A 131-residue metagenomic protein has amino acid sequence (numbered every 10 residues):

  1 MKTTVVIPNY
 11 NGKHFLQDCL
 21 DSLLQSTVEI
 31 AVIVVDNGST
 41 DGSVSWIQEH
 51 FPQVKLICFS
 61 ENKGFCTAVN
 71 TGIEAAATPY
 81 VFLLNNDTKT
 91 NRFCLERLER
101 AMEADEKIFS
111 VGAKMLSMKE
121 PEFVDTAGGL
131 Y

Functional and structural regions predicted by a protein language model:
K2-T4, A31: Cell-envelope/extracellular polymer assembly enzymes that use nucleotide-activated donors
I7-D18, G38: Active-site beta-to-alpha loop of glycosyltransferases that engages the nucleotide-sugar donor
D21-I30: Short, acidic, metal-binding catalytic loop of nucleotide-sugar glycosyltransferases
S22, D36-S45, E61: A conserved acidic beta->alpha catalytic loop
E29-G38, I57-F59: Short beta-strand/loop segment that forms part of the nucleotide-sugar
F59-A76, N86, T126: Glycine-rich, basic loop-to-helix element that forms the pyrophosphate-binding segment of sugar-nucleotide handling
V81: Short aromatic/hydrophobic "clamp" motif used to bind/position activated sugar donors
R92-T126, L130: Conserved donor NDP-sugar-binding/catalytic core segment of glycosyltransferases
